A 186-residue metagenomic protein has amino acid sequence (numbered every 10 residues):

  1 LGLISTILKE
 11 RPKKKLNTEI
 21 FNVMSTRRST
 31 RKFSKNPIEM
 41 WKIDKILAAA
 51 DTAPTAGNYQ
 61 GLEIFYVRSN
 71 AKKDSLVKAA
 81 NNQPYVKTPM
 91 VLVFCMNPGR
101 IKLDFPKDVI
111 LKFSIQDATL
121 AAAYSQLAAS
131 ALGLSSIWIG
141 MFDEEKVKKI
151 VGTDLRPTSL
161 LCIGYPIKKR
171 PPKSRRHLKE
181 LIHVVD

Functional and structural regions predicted by a protein language model:
L3-T30, K35, T158-D186: C-terminal helix-cap and adjacent tail motif
T18-N22, M40-A48: Short amphipathic alpha-helical segments
W41, A48, T52-A121: Glycine/small-residue-rich phosphate/adenosyl-binding loop
A50, L92, V109-I150, L161: Small-aliphatic-rich amphipathic alpha-helix that forms the alpha element of a beta-alpha
Q60, S135-W138, R156-P157: A short coil-to-beta-strand element that immediately follows conserved catalytic motifs
P84-V86, K146-P166: Short, conserved aromatic-histidine micro-motifs
M96, M141, Y165: Short secondary-structure boundary segments
I101-L103, K146-K148, K168-P172: Short active-site-adjacent structural elements
